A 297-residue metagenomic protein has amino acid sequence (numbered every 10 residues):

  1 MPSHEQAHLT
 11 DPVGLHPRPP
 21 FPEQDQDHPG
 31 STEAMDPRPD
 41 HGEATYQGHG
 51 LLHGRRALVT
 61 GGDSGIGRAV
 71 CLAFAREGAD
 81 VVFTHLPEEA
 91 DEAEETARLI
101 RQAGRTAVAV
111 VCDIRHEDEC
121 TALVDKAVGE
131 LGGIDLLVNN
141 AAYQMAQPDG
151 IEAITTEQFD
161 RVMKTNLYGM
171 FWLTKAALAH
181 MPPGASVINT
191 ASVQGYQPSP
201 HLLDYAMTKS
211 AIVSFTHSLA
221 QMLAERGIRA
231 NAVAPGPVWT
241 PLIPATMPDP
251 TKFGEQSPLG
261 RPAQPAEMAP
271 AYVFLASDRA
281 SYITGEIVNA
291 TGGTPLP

Functional and structural regions predicted by a protein language model:
S3-H8, M35, E43-A44, P148 (+3 more regions): Short C-terminal tail/terminal secondary-structure segment of NAD(P)H-dependent dehydrogenase/reductase domains
G14, H116, T121, A142-D160 (+2 more regions): Conserved mid-core segment of classical short-chain dehydrogenase/reductases
A79-E95: Conserved glycine-rich Rossmann-like NAD(P)H-binding loop of the short-chain dehydrogenase/reductase
E152-F171, G184, I188, I212 (+1 more regions): Catalytic Tyr-X3-Lys loop
A153, H201-L203, E225, A232-P258 (+2 more regions): A glycine/serine/threonine-rich, flexible loop-to-helix segment that serves as the NAD(P) cofactor-binding "lid"
T174, T208, T216: Active-site helix of classical SDR
A179-H180, Q221-E225, S281: Alpha-helical segment proximal to the catalytic Tyr-Lys
S192: Residue(s) in the substrate-gating loop at a strand-loop-helix junction that position the organic substrate next
